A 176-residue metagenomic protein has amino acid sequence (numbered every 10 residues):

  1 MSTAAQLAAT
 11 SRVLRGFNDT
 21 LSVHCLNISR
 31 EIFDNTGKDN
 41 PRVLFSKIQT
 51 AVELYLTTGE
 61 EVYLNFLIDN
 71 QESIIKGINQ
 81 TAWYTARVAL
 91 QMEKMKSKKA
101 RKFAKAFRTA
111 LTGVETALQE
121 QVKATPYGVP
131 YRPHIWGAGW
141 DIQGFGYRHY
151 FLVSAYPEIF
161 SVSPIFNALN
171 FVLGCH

Functional and structural regions predicted by a protein language model:
M1-H176: Glycan-recognition and catalytic cores of secretory/periplasmic carbohydrate-active enzymes
